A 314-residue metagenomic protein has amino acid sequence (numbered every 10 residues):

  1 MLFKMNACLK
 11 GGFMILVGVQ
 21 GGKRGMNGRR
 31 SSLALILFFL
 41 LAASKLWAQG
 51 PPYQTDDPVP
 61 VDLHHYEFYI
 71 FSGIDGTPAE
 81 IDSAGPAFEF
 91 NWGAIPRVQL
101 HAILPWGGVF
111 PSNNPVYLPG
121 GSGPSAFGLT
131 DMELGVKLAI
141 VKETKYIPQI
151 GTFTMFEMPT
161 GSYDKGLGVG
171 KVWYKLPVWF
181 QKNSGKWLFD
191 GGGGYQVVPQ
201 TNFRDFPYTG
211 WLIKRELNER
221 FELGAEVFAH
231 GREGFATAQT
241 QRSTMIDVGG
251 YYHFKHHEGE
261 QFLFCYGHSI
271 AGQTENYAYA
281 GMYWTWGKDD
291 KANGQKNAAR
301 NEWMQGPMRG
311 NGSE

Functional and structural regions predicted by a protein language model:
M1-P52, G287-E314: Cleavable N-terminal export/targeting peptides
A48-E314: Transmembrane beta-barrel domains of Gram-negative outer membranes and organellar outer membranes
